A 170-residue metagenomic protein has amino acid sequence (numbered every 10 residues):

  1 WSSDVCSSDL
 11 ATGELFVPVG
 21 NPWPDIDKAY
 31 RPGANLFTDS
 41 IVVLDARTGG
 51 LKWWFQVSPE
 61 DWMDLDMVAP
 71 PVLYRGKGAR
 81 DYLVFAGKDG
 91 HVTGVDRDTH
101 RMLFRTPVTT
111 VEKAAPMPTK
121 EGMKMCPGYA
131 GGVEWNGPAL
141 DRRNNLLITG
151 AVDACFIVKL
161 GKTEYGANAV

Functional and structural regions predicted by a protein language model:
W1-S7: Short, small-residue-biased leader/transition segments that mark boundaries at the very start of proteins
D9, K28-M67, L73-D81, H91-G128 (+1 more regions): Extracytoplasmic/lumenal domain signature
A11-G13, R80-D81, R143-N145: Short coil/turn segments that connect the beta-strands within blades of beta-propeller domains
N21, G87-D89, D153: Residue-level signature of beta-propeller blades and closely related beta-rich strand-turn architectures in secreted
G131-I157, V170: C-terminal substrate/ligand-recognition segments
